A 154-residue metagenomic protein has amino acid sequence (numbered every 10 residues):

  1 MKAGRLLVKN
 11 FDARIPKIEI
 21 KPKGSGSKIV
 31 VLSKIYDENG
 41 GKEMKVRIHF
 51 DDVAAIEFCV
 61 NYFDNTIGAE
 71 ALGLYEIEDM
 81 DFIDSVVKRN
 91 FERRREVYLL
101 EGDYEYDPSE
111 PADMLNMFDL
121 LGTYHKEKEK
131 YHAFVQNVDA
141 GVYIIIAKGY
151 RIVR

Functional and structural regions predicted by a protein language model:
M1-R154: Surface-exposed, interaction-prone regions used to assemble/regulate multi-protein complexes
